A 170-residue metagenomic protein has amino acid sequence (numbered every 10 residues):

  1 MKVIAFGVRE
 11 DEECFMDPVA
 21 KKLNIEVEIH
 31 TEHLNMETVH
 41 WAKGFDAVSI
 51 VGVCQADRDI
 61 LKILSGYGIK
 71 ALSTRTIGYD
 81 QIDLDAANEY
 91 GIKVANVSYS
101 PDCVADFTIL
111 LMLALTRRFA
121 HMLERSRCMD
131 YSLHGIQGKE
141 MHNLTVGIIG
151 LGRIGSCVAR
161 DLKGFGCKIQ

Functional and structural regions predicted by a protein language model:
M1-F45: N-terminal glycine-/charge-rich "phosphate-binding" loop or analogous flexible N-terminal tail
V8-D11, T31-N35, G52-A56, T76-Y79 (+1 more regions): Short beta->alpha connector loops
E26-H30, A95, Q170: General small-molecule cofactor/ligand-binding pocket signal
E28-L34, G52-V53, R125-H134: Short gly/ser/thr-rich secondary-structure transition/capping motifs
W41-K43, G66, M141: A short, aliphatic-rich alpha-helical micro-motif
F45-L123: Phosphate/diphosphate ligand-binding glycine-rich loop within oxidoreductases
I136-Q170: Rossmann-like dinucleotide/phosphate-binding beta-alpha-beta segment
